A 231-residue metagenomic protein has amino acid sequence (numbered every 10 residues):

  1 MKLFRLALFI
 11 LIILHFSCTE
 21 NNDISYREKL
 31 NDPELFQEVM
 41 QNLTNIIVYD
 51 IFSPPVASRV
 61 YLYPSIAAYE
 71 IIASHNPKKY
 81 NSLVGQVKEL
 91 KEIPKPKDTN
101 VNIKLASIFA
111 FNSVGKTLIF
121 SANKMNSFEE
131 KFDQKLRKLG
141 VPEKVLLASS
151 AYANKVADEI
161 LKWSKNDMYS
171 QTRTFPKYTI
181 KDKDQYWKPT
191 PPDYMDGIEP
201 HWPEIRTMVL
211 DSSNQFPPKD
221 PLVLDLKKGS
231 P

Functional and structural regions predicted by a protein language model:
M1-K2, T19: N-terminal hydrophobic targeting signals that begin at the initiator methionine
K2-F9: Sec-dependent signal peptide recognition, specifically the positively charged N-region followed immediately by
I10-I12, I46: A generic, residue-level signal for flexible/boundary positions that often mark functional hotspots
L14-S17: C-terminal motif of bacterial Sec signal peptides marking the signal peptidase cleavage site
T19-P231: Acidic/polar surface patches and capping/hinge elements
